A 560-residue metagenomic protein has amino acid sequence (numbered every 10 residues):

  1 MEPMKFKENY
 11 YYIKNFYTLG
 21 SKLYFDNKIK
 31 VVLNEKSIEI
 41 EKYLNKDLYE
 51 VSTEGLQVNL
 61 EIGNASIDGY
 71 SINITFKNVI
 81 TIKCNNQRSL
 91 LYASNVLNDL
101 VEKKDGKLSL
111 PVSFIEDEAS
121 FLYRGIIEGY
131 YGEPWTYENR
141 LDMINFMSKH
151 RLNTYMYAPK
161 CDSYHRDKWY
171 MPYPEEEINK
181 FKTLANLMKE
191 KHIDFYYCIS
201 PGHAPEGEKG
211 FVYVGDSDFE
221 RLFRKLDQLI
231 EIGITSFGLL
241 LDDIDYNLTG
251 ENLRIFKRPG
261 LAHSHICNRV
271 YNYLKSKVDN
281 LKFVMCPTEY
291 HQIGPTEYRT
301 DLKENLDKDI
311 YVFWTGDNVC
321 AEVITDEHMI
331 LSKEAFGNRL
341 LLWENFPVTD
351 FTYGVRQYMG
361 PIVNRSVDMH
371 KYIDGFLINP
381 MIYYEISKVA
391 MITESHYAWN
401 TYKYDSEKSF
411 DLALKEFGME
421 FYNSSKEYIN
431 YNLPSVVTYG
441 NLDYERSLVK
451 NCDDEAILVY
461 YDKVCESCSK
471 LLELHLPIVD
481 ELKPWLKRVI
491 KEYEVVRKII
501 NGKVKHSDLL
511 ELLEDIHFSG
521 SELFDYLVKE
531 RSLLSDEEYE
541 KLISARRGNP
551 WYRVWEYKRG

Functional and structural regions predicted by a protein language model:
M1-K77, K107-F114: Acidic, contiguous N-terminal accessory segments
P3-G20, Y24, A119-L152: Boundary/entry segment of secreted carbohydrate-active catalytic domains
E8-Y10, K14-N15, K403-G560: C-terminal functional modules
I67-G69, F76, R88-S89, A93-L122 (+2 more regions): N-terminal carbohydrate-binding accessory modules
F76-K77, L122, R151-L152, E190 (+3 more regions): Short, well-ordered loop/turn elements at secondary-structure boundaries
V79-N86: Short glycine/threonine-rich beta-strand-turn micro-motifs
E102, G129-Y130, D167, T235 (+1 more regions): Catalytic-core regions of glycoside hydrolase
I127-F313: Aromatic-lined carbohydrate-binding surfaces of glycoside hydrolases
